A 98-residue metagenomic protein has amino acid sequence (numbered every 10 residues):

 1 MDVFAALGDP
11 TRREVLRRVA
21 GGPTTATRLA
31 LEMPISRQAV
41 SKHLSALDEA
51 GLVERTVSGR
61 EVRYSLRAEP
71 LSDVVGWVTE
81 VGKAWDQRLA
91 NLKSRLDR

Functional and structural regions predicted by a protein language model:
M1-D2, D9, D48, D86 (+2 more regions): Acidic side chains
M1-S36, S58-S72: N-terminal helix-turn-helix DNA-binding core of bacterial DNA-binding proteins
R17, S72-R98: Amphipathic alpha-helical dimerization/coiled-coil segments that flank or bridge DNA-binding/regulatory modules
L31, D48-E49: Alpha-helical residues within the helix-turn-helix
L44-S45: Short, hydrophobic-biased segments on the C-terminal half of alpha helices that form "recognition helices"
